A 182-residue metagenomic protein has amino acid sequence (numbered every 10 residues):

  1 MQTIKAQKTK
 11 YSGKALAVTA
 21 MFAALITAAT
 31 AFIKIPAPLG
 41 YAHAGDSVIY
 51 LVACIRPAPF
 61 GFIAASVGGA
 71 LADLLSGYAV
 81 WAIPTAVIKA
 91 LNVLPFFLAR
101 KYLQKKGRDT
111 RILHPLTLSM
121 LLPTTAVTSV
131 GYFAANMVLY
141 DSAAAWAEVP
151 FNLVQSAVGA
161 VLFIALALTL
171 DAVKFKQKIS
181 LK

Functional and structural regions predicted by a protein language model:
M1-K182: Loop-helix junctions at membrane interfaces
